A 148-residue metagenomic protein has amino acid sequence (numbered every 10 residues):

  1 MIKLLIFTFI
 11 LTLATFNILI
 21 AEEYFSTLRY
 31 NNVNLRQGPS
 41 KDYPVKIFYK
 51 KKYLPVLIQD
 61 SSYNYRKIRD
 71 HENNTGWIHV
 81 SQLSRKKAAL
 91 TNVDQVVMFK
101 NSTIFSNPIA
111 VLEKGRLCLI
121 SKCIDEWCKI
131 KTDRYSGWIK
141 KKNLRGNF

Functional and structural regions predicted by a protein language model:
L4-T15: Sec-dependent N-terminal signal peptides
L19-Q37, I47-K52, Q59-R134, K141-F148: SH3-family beta-barrel domains
